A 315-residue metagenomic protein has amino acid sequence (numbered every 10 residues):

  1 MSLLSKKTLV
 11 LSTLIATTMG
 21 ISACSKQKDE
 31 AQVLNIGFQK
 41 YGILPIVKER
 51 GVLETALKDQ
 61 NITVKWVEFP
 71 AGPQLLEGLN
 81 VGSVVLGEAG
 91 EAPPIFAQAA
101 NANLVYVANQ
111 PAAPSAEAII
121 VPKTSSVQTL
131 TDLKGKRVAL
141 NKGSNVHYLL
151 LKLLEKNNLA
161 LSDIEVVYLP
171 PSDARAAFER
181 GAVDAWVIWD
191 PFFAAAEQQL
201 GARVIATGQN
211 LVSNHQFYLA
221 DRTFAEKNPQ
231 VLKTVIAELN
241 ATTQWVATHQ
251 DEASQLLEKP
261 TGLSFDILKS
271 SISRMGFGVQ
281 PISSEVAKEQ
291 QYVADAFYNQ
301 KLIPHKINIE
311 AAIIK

Functional and structural regions predicted by a protein language model:
S2-V10: Bacterial N-terminal signal peptides that target proteins for export
G20-A23: C-terminal motif of bacterial Sec signal peptides marking the signal peptidase cleavage site
S25-Q27: Bacterial signal peptide processing site
E30-N157, Y168, D184-D190, I205 (+1 more regions): Short, glycine-/small- and polar/acidic-enriched structural segments that line small-molecule recognition paths
A92, V166-L257: Pocket-lining segment of extracytoplasmic ligand-binding domains
K123-D132, L159-L161, T223-L232: Short helix-loop capping/hinge motifs at secondary-structure junctions, enriched in acidic/polar residues
E226-L302: Secondary-structure end/capping motifs
D295-K315: Conserved C-terminal helix/tail region of periplasmic/extracytoplasmic solute-binding proteins
